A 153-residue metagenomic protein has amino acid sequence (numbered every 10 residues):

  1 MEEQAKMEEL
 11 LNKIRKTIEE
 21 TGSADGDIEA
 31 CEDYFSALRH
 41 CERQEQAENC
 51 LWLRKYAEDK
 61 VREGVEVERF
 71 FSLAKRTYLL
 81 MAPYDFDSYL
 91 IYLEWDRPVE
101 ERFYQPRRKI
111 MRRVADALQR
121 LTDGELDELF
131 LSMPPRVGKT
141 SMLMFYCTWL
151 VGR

Functional and structural regions predicted by a protein language model:
E3-I28, E32: Extended, charged/polar low-complexity intrinsically disordered regions
D25, C31-C41, A47-R153: Phosphate/NTP-binding elements of NTP-utilizing enzymes
